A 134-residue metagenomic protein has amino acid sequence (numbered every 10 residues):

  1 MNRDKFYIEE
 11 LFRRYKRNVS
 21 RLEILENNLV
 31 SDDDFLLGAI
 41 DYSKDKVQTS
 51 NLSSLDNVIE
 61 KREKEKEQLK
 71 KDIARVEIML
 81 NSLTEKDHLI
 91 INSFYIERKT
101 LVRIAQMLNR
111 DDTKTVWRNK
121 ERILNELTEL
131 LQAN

Functional and structural regions predicted by a protein language model:
M1-M79, A133-N134: N-terminal interaction/assembly modules
I78, F94, Q106: Short, flexible active-site loop motifs that bind/organize anionic cofactors or intermediates
I90-I91: A short pre-motif secondary-structure segment
Y95-I96, T128: Short, locally clustered residues in the helix-turn-helix/winged-helix DNA-binding domain
E97-T115: Helix-turn-helix DNA-binding module
V116-L130: DNA major-groove recognition helices of helix-turn-helix
